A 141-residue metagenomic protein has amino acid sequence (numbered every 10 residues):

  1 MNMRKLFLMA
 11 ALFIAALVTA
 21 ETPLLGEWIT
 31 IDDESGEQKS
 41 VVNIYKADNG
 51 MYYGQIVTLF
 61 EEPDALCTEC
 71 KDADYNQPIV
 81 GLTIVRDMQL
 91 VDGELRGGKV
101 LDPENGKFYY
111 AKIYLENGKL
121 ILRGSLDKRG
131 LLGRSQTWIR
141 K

Functional and structural regions predicted by a protein language model:
N2-A11: Sec-dependent signal peptide recognition, specifically the positively charged N-region followed immediately by
A11-A20: Hydrophobic h-region of N-terminal signal peptides that target proteins for export in Gram-negative bacteria
A20-W28: Cleaved targeting-peptide boundary
T30-D102, F108-Y109: Central antiparallel beta-sheet cores of small beta-barrel/beta-sandwich binding domains
D33-S35, P103, Y114, D127-R129: Short polar/acidic secondary-structure junctions
C70-N76, L122-R129: Short aromatic-glycine motifs in intrinsically disordered, low-complexity regions
V100-N117, R123: Acidic, glycine-rich flexible loop segments
N117-K119, L126-K141: Edge beta-strand at a domain terminus
